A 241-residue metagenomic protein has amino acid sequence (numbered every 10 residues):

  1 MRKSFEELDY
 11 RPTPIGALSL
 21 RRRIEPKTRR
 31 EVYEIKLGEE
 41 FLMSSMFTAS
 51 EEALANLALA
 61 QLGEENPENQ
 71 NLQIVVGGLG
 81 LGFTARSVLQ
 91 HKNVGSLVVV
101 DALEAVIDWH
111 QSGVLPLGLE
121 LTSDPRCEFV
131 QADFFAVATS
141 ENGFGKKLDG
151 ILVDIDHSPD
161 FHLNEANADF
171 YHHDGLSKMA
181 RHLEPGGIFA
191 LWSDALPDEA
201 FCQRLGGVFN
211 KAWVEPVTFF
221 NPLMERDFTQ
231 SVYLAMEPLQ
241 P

Functional and structural regions predicted by a protein language model:
M1-A60, Q90: Rossmann-like AdoMet
I15-A17, F228-L234: Short hydrophobic/aromatic beta-strand or adjacent loop that forms the aromatic wall/cage of a ligand/substrate-binding
R23, G38, V153-D156, P238: Generic beta-structure capping elements
P26-E31, M224-E225, P241: Short, solvent-exposed loop/turn segments that connect beta-strands within catalytic domains and beta-strand-rich
T48-P185, L191, P197, Q203 (+5 more regions): The AdoMet/dcAdoMet-binding core of the Class I SAM-like
Y233-P241: C-terminal lobe and adjacent flexible extensions of AdoMet/dcAdoMet transferase-like proteins
